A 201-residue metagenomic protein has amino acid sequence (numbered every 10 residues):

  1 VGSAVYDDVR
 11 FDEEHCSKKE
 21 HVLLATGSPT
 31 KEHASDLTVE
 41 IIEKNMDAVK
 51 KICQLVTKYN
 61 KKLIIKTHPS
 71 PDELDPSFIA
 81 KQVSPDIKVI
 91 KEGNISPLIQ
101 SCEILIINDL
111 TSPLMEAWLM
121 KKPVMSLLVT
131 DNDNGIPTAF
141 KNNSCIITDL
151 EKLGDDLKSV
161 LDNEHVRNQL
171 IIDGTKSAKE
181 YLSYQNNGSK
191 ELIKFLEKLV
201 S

Functional and structural regions predicted by a protein language model:
V1, S77-V83, S112-Y184: Catalytic binding pocket for nucleotide-activated donors in carbohydrate/polymer assembly enzymes
G2-D7, E92-I95, V129-D133: Short, acidic/turn-prone active-site loops that include or flank metal/cofactor- and phosphate-binding residues
Y6-I79: Conserved catalytic-core segment of nucleotide-activated headgroup transferases in glycan assembly
F11-L23, Q100-D109, V160-E164: Short, surface-exposed amphipathic charged segments that create phosphate/polyanion-binding patches used for binding
L23, I64, K88, I104-I106 (+2 more regions): Hydrophobic/aromatic beta-strand patches that form the interior of the parallel beta-sheet core in alpha/beta enzyme
K51, K152, D156-S159, E191-F195: Alpha-helical elements of Rossmann-like donor-binding domains used by nucleotide-donor carbohydrate transfer enzymes
P69-L114, L119, T130: Donor nucleotide-activated moiety binding/catalytic core segment of transferases that use nucleotide-activated donors
L182-S201: C-terminal alpha-helical cap of glycosyltransferases
